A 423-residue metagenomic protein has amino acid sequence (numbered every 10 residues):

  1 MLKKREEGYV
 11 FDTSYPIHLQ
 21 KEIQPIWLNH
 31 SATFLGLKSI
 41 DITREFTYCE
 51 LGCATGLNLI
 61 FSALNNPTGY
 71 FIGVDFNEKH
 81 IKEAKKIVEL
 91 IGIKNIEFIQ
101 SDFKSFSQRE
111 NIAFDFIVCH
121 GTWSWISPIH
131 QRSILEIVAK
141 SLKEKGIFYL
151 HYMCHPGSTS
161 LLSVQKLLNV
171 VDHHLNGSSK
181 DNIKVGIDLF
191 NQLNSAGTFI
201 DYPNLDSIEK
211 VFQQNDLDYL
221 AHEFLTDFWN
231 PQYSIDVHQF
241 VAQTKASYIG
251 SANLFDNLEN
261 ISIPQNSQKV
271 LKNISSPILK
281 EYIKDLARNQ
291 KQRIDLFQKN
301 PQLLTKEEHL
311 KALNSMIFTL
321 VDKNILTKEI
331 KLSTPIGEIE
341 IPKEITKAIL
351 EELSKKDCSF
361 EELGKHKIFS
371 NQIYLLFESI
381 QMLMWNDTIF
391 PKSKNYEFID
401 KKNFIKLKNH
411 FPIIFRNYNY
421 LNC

Functional and structural regions predicted by a protein language model:
M1-R109, P156-V164: N-terminal charged/capping segments associated with class I S-adenosyl-L-methionine
Q108-F116: A short acidic, Gly/Pro-enriched loop at the edge of an enzyme's catalytic core that lines a small-molecule cofactor
D115-I129: A short SAM/SAH-binding and catalytic strip from SAM-dependent methyltransferases
R132-E144: A short glycine-rich, Lys/Arg-flanked "PGG" loop and its adjoining helix->strand segment in the class I
K145, M382-D387: Alpha-helix C-caps/helix-loop-beta hinges
K145-Y152: Conserved beta-strand signature within the Rossmann-like core of class I S-adenosyl-L-methionine
L162-L193: Conserved Class I S-adenosyl-L-methionine
D201-S354, F360-E378, N386-C423: Rossmann-like AdoMet/SAM-dependent catalytic core
